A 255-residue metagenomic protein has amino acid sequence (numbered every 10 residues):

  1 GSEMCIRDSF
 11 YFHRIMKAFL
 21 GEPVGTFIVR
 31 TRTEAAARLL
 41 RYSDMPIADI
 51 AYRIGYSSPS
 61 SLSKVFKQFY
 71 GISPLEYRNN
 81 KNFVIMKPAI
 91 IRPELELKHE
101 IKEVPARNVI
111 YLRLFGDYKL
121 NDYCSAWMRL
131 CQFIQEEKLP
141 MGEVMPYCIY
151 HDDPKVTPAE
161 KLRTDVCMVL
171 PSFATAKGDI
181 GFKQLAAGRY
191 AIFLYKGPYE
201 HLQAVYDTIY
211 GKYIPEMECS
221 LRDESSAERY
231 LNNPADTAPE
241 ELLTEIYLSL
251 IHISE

Functional and structural regions predicted by a protein language model:
M4-I6, E255: Short, small-residue-biased leader/transition segments that mark boundaries at the very start of proteins
F10-A18, E22-R30, E34-R41, M45-A48 (+1 more regions): A solvent-exposed interaction/effector surface
